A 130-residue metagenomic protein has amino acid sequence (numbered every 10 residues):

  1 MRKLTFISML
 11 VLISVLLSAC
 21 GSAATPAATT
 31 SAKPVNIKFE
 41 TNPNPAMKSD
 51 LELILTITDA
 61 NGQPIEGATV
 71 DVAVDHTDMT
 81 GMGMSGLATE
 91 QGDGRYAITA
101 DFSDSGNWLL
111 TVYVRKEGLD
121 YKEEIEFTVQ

Functional and structural regions predicted by a protein language model:
V15-A19: C-terminal motif of bacterial Sec signal peptides marking the signal peptidase cleavage site
G21-A24: Bacterial signal peptide processing site
M47, G62-G67: A short beta-turn/strand-edge loop motif at beta-sheet boundaries
S49-N61: Beta-strand-rich structural segments
D71-L87: Short amphipathic beta-strand segments in non-cytosolic proteins
E90, F102-D104: Residue-level recognition of secondary-structure-to-loop junctions
E90-A97: Aromatic sugar-binding surface patches on proteins that engage polysaccharides or sugar-phosphate polymers
K122-T128: Edge beta-strands of extracellular beta-sandwich domains
